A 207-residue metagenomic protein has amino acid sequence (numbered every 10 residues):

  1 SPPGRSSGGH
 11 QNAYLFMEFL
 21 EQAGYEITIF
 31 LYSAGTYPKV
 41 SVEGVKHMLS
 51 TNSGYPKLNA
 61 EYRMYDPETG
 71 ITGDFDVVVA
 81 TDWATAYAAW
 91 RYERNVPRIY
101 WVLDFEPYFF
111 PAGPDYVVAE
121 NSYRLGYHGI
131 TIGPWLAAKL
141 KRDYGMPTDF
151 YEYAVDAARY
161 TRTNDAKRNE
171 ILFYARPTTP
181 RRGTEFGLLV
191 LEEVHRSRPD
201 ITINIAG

Functional and structural regions predicted by a protein language model:
S1-N12, T179-G183: A short, glycine/small-residue-rich beta-strand->loop->alpha-helix junction that serves as a flexible
Y25-E26, L188-G207: A conserved nucleotide-sugar
D66-G73, A112-I130: Membrane-proximal helix-turn-helix segments that form the acceptor-binding/catalytic region of lipid-linked
V77-V79, Y92-F109, I130: Active-site proximal beta-strand in glycosyltransferases
A84, A88-A89, F109-F110, R124-T148 (+1 more regions): A short, active-site helix/loop in glycosyltransferases that binds the activated sugar's phosphate group
D104, W135, A154: Carbohydrate-associated surface elements
P107-P114, R142, D149-N169: Acidic anion/phosphate-binding donor-loop and adjacent secondary structure in glycosyltransferase catalytic cores
G129-I130, N164-R182, L188-H195: Conserved donor-binding/catalytic core segment of Leloir-type glycosyltransferases
